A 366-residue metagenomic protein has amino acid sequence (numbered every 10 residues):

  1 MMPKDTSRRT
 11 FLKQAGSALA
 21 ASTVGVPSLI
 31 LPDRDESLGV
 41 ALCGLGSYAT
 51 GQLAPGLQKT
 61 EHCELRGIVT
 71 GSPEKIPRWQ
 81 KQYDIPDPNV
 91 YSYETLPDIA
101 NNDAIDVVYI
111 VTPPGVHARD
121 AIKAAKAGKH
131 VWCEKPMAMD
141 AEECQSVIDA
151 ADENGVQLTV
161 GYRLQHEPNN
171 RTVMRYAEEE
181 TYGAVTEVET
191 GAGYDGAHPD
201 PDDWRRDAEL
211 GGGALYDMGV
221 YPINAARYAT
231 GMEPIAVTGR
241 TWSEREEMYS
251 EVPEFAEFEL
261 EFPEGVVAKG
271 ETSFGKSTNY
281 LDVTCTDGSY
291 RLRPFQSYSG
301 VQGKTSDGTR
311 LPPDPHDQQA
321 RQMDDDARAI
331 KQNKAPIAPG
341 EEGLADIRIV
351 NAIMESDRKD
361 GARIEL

Functional and structural regions predicted by a protein language model:
D5, T10-D35, V107-Y109, Q145 (+2 more regions): C-terminal helix-rich "cap/oligomerization" subdomain common to oxidoreductases
Q14-I85: N-terminal Rossmann-like dinucleotide-binding module
L42, C133, M139, L158-V160 (+2 more regions): Hydrophobic residues in well-ordered beta-strands that form the structural core
Y48, L164-M248, D360: Predominantly a Rossmann-like dinucleotide-binding segment in NAD(P)-dependent oxidoreductases
Y48, P312-D324, A345: Active-site loop of classical SDR/Rossmann-like NAD(P)-dependent oxidoreductases, centered on the catalytic Tyr-X3-Lys
P88-A150: Beta-loop-alpha module in the N-terminal Rossmann-like domain of NAD(P)-dependent dehydrogenases, especially those
S146-R163, T186-V188: Rossmann-fold dehydrogenase core element
I223-S299, M323-K334, L366: Contiguous beta-strand/loop segments that form the cofactor/metal-binding neighborhood of enzyme cores
